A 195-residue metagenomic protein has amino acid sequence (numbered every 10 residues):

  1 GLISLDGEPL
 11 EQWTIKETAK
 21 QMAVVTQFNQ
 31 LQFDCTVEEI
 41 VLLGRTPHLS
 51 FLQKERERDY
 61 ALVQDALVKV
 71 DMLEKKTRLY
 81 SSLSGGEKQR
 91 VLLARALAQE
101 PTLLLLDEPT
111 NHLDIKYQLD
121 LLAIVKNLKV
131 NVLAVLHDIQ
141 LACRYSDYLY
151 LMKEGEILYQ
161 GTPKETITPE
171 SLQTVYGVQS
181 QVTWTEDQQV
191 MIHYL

Functional and structural regions predicted by a protein language model:
G1-E11, T18, R78: Conserved ABC transporter NBD signature motif
L42, E57-K75: Conserved ABC ATPase "signature" region
L79-L83, E87: Conserved ABC ATPase signature
A98-T102: A short, proline-enriched helix->beta-strand linker immediately N-terminal to the Walker B motif in ABC-type P-loop
L104-E108: Catalytic Walker B motif of ABC-type/P-loop ATPase nucleotide-binding domains
P169-E170, T174-L195: ABC ATPase nucleotide-binding domains
